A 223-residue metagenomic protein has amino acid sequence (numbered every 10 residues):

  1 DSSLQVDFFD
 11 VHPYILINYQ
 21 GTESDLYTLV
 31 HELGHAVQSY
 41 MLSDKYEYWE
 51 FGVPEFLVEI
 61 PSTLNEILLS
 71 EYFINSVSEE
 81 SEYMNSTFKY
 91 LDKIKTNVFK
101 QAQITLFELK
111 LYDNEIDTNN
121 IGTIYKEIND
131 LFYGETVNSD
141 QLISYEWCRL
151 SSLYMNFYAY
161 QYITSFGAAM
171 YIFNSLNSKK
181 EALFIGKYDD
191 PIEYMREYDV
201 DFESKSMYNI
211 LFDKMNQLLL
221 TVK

Functional and structural regions predicted by a protein language model:
D1-Y14, F212, L219: Contiguous, non-catalytic segments that form substrate-binding/exosite surfaces or channel walls
F8-V30: Short pre-active-site segment immediately N-terminal to the catalytic Zn-binding motif
Y14-N18, Y46-E55, S86-D92, Y112 (+1 more regions): Short beta-alpha connecting loops at secondary-structure transitions that line or flank enzyme active sites
Q20-S24, G34-H35, L69-S70, G167 (+1 more regions): Short, glycine-/Ser/Thr-/acidic-enriched flexible segments
Y27-V37, F56-L57, P61, L68 (+1 more regions): Internal glycine-rich alpha/beta core junctions
L29, V37, N75-V77, V98-Q101 (+2 more regions): C-terminal, non-catalytic "cap/extension" segments appended to globular domains
G34-Y48: Catalytic Zn2+-binding segment of zinc metalloproteases
L42, G52-E82, K89-D92, T96 (+1 more regions): Post-HExxH zinc-binding segment in Zn-dependent metallohydrolases
